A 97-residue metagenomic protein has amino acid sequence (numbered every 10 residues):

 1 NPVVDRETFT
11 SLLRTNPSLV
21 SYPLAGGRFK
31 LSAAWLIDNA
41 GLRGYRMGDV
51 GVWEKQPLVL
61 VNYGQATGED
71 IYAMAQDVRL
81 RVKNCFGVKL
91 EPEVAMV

Functional and structural regions predicted by a protein language model:
N1-D70, C85-V97: Phosphate/pyrophosphate- and phosphate-bearing ligand-binding catalytic cores of soluble enzymes
V82: Conserved ATP-binding N-box helix of the HATPase_c
